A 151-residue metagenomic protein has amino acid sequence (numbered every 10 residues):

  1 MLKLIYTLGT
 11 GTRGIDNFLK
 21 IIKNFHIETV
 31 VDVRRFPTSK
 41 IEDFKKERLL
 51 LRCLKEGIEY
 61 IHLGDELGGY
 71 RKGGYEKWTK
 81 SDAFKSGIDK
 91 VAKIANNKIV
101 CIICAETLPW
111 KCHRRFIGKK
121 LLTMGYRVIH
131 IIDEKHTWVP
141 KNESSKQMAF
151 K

Functional and structural regions predicted by a protein language model:
M1-K151: Residues lining hydrophobic/aromatic ligand-binding pockets adjacent to catalytic sites
